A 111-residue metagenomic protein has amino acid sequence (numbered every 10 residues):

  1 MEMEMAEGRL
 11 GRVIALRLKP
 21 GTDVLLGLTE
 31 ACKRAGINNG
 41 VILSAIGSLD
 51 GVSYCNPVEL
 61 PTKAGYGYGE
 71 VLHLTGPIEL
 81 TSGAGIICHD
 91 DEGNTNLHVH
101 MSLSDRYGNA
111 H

Functional and structural regions predicted by a protein language model:
M1-H111: N-terminal intrinsically disordered, cationic/polar leader segments that include organellar targeting peptides
